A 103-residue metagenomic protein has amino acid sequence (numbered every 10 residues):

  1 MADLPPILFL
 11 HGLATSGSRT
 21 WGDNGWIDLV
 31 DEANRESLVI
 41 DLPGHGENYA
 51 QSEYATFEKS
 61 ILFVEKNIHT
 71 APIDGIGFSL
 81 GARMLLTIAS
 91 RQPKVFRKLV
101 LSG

Functional and structural regions predicted by a protein language model:
D3-Y49: Conserved HGGG/HGGXW glycine-rich cap/lid loop of the alpha/beta-hydrolase fold
P6, E36, P72-D74, R97-K98: Structural signature of beta-strand start/N-cap positions in the alpha/beta core of ABC transporter nucleotide-binding
N24-D28, A55-T56, Q92-P93: Glycine-rich, phosphate-binding/catalytic loops in enzymes
L38-D74: Active-site loop/oxyanion-hole signature of alpha/beta-hydrolase fold enzymes
G75-G77, S102: Short beta-strand immediately N-terminal to the catalytic nucleophile in serine-hydrolase-like folds
G77-L85: Gly/Ala-rich beta-loop-alpha elbow adjacent to hydrolase catalytic centers
T87-R91: Active-site signature of alpha/beta-hydrolase-fold catalytic machinery across serine- and Asp/Cys-nucleophile hydrolases
K94-G103: A conserved short beta-strand
